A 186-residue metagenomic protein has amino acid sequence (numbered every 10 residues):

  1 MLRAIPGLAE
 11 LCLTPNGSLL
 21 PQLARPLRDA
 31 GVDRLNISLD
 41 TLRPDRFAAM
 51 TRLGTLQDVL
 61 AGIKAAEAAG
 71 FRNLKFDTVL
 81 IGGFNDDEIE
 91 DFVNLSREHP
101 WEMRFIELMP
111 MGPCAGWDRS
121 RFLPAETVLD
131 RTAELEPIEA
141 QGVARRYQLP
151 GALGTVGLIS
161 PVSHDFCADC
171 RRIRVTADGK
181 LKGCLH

Functional and structural regions predicted by a protein language model:
M1-E102, I106: Radical SAM/AdoMet-radical enzyme domain recognition
E90, N94-E98, F105-H186: Auxiliary Fe-S-binding modules of radical SAM enzymes
